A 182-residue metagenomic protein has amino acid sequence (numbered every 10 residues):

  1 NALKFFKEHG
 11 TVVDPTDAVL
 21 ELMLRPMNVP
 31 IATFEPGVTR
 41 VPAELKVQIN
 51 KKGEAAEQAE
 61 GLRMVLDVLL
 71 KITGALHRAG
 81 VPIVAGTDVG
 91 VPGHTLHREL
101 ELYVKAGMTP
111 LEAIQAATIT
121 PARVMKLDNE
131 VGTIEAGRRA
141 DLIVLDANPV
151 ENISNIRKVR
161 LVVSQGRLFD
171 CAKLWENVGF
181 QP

Functional and structural regions predicted by a protein language model:
N1-A106, G179-P182: Active-site neighborhoods of metal-dependent hydrolases
N1-K4, V41-I49, T109-T120, A136-L145: Short, basic, helix/turn surface patches
L3, K7, T73-H77, L100-V104 (+6 more regions): Generic hydrophobic alpha-helical scaffold/packing signal
V13, D88, Y103, A113 (+4 more regions): Divalent metal-coordination and catalytic microenvironments
A18, A147-N148, R167, L174: Solvent-exposed coil/turn segments that connect beta secondary-structure elements in extracytoplasmic/periplasmic
L22-M23, I153, A172: Glycine/Thr-rich phosphate-binding loops of Rossmann-like dinucleotide-binding domains
H94, T109-I114, V124-V159: Acidic, glycine-enriched loop/beta-strand segments at the rims of small-molecule binding/catalytic pockets
L161, Q165-P182: Extracellular/periplasmic ectodomains of large secreted or surface enzymes and adhesion receptors
